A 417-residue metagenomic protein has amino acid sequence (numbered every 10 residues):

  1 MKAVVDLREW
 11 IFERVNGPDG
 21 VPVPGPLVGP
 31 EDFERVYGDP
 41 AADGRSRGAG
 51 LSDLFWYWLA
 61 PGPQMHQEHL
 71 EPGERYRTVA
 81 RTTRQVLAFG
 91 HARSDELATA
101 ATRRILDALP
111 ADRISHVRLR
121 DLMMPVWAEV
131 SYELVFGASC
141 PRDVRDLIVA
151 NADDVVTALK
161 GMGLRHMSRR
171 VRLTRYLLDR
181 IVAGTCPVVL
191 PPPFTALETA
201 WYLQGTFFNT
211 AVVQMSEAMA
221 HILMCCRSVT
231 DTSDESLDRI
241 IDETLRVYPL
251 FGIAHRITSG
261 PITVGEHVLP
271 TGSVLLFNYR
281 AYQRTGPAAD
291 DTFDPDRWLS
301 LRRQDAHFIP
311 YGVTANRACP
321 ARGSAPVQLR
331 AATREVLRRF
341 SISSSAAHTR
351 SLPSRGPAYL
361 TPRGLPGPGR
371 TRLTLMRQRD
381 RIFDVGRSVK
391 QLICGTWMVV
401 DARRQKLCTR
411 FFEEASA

Functional and structural regions predicted by a protein language model:
M1-T78, A254-I262, R330-A417: N-terminal membrane/targeting module of cytochrome P450s
A88-E217, K406-L407, F411-A417: Cytochrome P450 heme-thiolate monooxygenase catalytic core
I148-R165, E235-R239, E243, Y248-P249 (+2 more regions): Short, mixed-charge aromatic SLiMs
A211-E235, P320-F340: Cytochrome P450 catalytic-core helices
D234-H267, F277: Conserved cytochrome P450 K-helix E-x-x-R motif and the immediately C-terminal K′/meander segment
N278-R302: Conserved cytochrome P450 K-helix/beta-meander segment immediately N-terminal to the heme-binding cysteine loop
R297-R355: Cytochrome P450 heme-thiolate "Cys pocket" and heme-binding signature region
